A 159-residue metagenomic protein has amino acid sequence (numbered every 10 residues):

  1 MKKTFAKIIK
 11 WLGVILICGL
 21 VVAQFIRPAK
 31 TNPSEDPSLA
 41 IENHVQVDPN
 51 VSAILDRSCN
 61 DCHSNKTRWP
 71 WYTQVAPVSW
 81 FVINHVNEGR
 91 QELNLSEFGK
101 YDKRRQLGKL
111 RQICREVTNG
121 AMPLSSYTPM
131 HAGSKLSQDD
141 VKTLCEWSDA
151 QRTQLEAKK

Functional and structural regions predicted by a protein language model:
M1-H44, S148-K159: Post-cleavage N-terminal segment of exported redox proteins
V45, P49, A53, A76 (+2 more regions): Soluble non-cytosolic domains of exported or imported proteins
V47-N60, V82: Sequence/structural segment immediately N-terminal to covalent heme-attachment motifs in c-type and related
L55-K66, M122, L144: The canonical Cys-X-X-Cys-His
K66-W71, L155-K159: Surface-exposed patches in mature extracellular/periplasmic domains of secreted proteins
W69-I83: Acidic helix-start/capping segments at beta-turn-to-alpha-helix junctions
W80-M130: Extracytoplasmic electron-transfer domains, predominantly the class I c-type cytochrome c fold
N119-A121, T128, A132-K158: C-terminal capping alpha-helices of c-type cytochrome domains
